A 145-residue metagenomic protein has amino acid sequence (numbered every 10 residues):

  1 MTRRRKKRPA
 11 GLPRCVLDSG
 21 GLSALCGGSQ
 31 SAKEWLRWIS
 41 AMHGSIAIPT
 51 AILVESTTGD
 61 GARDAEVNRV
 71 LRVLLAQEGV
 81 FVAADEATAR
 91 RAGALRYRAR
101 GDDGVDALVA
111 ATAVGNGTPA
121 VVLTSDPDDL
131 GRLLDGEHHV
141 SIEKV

Functional and structural regions predicted by a protein language model:
M1-I48, T58-V73: Short, well-structured N-terminal submotif of metal-dependent ribonuclease cores
M1-L12, V114-V145: Acidic, PIN/NYN-like endoribonuclease modules and their adjacent C-terminal/linker elements
G21-L22, I52, T88, L108-V109 (+1 more regions): Alpha-helix capping/helix-boundary segments
M42-I46, Q77-V80, N116-V121: Short active-site oxyanion
I48, A83, G104, T124-S125: Short beta-strand scaffold positions
S56, D103-V121: Acidic, metal-associated active-site segment
Q77-A99: Acidic catalytic patch
